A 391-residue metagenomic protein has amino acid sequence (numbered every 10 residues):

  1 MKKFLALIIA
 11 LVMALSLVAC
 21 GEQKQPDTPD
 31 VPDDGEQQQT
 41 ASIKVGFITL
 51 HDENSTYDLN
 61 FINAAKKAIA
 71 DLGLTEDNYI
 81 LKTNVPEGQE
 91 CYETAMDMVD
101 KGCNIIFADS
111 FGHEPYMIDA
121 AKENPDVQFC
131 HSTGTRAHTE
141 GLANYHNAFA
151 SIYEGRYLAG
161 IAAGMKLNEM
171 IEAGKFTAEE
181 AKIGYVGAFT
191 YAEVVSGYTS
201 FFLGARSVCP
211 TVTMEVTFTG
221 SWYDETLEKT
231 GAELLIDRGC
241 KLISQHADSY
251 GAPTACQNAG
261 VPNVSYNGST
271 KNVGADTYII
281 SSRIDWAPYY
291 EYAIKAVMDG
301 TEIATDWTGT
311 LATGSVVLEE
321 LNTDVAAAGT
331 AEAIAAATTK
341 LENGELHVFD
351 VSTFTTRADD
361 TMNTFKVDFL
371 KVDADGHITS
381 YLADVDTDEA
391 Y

Functional and structural regions predicted by a protein language model:
M1-L11: Positively charged n-region of N-terminal signal peptides that target proteins for export
S16-A19: C-terminal motif of bacterial Sec signal peptides marking the signal peptidase cleavage site
Q23-Y391: A residue-level marker of the well-folded mature domains of exported/periplasmic proteins
